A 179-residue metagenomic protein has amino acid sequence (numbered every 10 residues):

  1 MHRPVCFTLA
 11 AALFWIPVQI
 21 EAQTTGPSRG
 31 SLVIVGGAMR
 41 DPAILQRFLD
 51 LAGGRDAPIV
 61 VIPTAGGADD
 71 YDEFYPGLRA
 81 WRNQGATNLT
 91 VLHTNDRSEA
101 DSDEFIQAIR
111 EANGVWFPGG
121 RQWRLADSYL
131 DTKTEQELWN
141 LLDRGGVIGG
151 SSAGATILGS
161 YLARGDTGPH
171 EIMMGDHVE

Functional and structural regions predicted by a protein language model:
M1-P4: Positively charged n-region of N-terminal signal peptides that target proteins for export
C6-P17: Bacterial N-terminal signal peptides
L9, R40-P42, D56, A100 (+4 more regions): Residues in flexible loops and secondary-structure boundaries
P17, V60-P63, L89-T90, L142 (+2 more regions): Generic detector of bulky aromatic hydrophobic side chains
V18-A22: Sec/Tat signal peptide C-region and signal peptidase I cleavage site
Q23-R124: Extended, subdomain-level signal for the structured scaffold at the beginning of enzyme domains
R29, A80, E111, P118 (+1 more regions): Class I SAM-dependent methyltransferase SAM-binding "motif I" and its flanking Rossmann-like core
